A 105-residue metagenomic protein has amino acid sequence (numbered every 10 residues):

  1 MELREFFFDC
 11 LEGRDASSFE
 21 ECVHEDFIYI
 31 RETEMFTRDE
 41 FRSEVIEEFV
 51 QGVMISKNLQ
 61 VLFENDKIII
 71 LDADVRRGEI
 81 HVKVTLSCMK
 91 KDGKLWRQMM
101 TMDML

Functional and structural regions predicted by a protein language model:
F8-E12, Y29-R31, M35-F36, E40-L105: A beta-strand edge to alpha-helix "cap/lid" segment located at domain peripheries
G13-I30: Short, well-ordered alpha-helical segments enriched in acidic and aromatic residues
